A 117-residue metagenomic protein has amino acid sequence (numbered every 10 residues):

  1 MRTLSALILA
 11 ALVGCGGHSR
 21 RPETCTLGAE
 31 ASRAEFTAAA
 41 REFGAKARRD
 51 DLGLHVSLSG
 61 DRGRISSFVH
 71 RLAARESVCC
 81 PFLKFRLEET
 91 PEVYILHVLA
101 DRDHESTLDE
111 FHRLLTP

Functional and structural regions predicted by a protein language model:
L4-L12: Sec-dependent N-terminal signal peptides
R20-L54: N-terminal first-folded block
T26-A39, G63-V78: Short amphipathic alpha-helix segments
A45, P81-R86: A short linear hydrophobic-aromatic micro-motif
V56-R62, H97-R102: Short beta-strand-to-loop capping motifs
A73-P81, R113-P117: A common structural junction motif
I95-H112: C-terminal structural segments of small proteins and small subunits
